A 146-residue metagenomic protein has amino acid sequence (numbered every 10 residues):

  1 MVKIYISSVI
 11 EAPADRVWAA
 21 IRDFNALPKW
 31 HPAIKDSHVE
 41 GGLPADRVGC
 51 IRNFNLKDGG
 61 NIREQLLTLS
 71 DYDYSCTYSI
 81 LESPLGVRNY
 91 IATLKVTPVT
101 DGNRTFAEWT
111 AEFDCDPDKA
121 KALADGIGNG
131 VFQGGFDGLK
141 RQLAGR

Functional and structural regions predicted by a protein language model:
M1-P44: Hydrophobic ligand-binding cavity/cleft-lining segments
V2, D58-G60, R88, N103: Short acidic/polar mixed-charge low-complexity motifs
I6-S8, I62-T68, I91-P98: Hydrophobic/aromatic beta-strand elements that line small-molecule binding cavities or substrate pockets in beta-rich
I10, K57, T100-G102: A generic beta-sheet turn/junction motif
A14, T68-D73, V96-F106, R146: A short, structured loop/turn motif at beta-sheet edges
H38-G86, G134, G138-R146: Glycine-rich portal/gate segments that line the openings of hydrophobic small-molecule binding cavities
L81-G134: Beta-strand/loop substructures that line and gate deep hydrophobic ligand-binding cavities in soluble
